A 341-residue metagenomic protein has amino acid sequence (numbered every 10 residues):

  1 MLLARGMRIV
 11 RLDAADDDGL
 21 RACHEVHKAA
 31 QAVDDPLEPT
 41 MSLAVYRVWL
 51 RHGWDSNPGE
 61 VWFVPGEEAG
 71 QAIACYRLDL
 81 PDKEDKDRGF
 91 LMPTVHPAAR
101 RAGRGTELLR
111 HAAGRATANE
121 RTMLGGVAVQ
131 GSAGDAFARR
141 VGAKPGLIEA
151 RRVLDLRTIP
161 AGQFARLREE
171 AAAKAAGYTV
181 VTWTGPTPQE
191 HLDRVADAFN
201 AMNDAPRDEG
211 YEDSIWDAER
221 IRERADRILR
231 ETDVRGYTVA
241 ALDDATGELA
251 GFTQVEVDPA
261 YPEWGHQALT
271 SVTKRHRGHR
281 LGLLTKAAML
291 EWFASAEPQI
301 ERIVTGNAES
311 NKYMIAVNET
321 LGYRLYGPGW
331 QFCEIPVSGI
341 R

Functional and structural regions predicted by a protein language model:
M1-G6, D82, L109-P188, G329-C333: Acyl-donor-binding surface of acyltransferase catalytic domains
M1-H52, S56-N57, G66, E170-E219: Short amphipathic alpha-helix that is part of the acyltransferase structural core
L50-V64, Q71-A74, I228-V239: A short helix-loop-beta-strand connector motif used in the catalytic cores of GNAT acetyltransferases and, in some
G70-L80, F90-M92, T238-A240, E248-E256 (+1 more regions): Conserved beta-strand in the GNAT
R88, A116-V129, W264, F293-G306: Conserved GNAT acetyl-CoA-binding A-motif
F90-R101, L242, L269-G278: A short, internal acetyl-CoA/4′-phosphopantetheine-binding micro-motif in the GNAT/acyltransferase core
P97-R100, G125-D135, T273-R277, I303-I315 (+1 more regions): Conserved beta-strand-loop-alpha-helix junction that forms the acyl-donor binding cleft
A99, G103-H111, H276, R280-A288: Conserved acetyl-CoA pyrophosphate-binding loop and the N-cap/start of the following alpha-helix in GNAT-like
